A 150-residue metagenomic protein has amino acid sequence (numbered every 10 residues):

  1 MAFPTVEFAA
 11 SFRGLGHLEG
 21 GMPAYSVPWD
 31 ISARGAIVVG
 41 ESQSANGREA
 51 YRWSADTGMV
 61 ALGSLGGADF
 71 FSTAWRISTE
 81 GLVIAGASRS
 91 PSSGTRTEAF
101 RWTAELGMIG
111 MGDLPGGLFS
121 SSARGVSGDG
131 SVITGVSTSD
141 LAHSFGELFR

Functional and structural regions predicted by a protein language model:
F3-R150: Conserved "turn/edge" positions that cap or connect secondary-structure elements within repeat/scaffolded domains
